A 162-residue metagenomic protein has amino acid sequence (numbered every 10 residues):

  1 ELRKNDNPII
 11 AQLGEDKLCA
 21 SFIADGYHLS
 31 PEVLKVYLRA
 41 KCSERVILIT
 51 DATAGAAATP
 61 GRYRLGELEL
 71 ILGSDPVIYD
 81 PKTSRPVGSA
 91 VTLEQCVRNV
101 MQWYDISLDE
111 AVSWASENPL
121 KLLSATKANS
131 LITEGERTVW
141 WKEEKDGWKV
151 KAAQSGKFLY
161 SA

Functional and structural regions predicted by a protein language model:
E1-E110, E144-G147, L159-Y160: Active-site-adjacent C-terminal substructures of enzyme catalytic domains
E44, Y104-V112, K121-A153: Acidic, glycine-enriched loop/beta-strand segments at the rims of small-molecule binding/catalytic pockets
A115-S116: A general structural motif at alpha-helix termini
K151-A162: Short, compositionally biased
